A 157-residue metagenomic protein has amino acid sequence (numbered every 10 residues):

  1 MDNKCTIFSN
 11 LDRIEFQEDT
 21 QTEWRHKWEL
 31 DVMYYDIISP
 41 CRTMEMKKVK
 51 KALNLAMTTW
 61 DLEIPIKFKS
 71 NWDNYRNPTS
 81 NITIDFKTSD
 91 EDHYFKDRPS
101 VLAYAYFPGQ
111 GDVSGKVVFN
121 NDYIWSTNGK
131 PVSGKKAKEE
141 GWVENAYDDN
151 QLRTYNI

Functional and structural regions predicted by a protein language model:
M1-I157: Zinc-dependent metalloendopeptidases
